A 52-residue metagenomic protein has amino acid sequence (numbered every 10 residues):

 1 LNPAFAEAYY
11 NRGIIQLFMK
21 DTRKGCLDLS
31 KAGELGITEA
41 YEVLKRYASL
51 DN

Functional and structural regions predicted by a protein language model:
L1-N52: Alpha-helical tetratricopeptide repeat
